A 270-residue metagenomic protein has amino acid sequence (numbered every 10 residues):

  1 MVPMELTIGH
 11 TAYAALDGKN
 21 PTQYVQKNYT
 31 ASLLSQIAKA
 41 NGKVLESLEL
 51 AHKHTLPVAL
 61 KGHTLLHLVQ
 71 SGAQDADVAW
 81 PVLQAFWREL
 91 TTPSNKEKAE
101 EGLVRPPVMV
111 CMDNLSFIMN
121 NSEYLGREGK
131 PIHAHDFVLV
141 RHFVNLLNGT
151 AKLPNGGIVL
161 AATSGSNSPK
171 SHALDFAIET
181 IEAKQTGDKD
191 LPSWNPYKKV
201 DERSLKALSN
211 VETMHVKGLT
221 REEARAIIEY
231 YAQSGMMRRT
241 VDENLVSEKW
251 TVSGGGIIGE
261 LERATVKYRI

Functional and structural regions predicted by a protein language model:
V2-K27, A31-S35, I178, K267-Y268: A short, basic N-terminal segment
V2-M4, V25-G156, P196, V241 (+1 more regions): Mid-core helix/loop region of P-loop NTP-binding domains shared across ATPases and GTPases
P3-N20, F143, V216-E223, Y231-M237: Compact beta-rich and alpha/beta scaffold cores in large eukaryotic transport/transcription complexes and associated
K19, S122-H135, K170-E179: Short, flexible/disordered intra-domain loops and linkers
S35, R105, M109, I181-G187 (+1 more regions): C-terminal alpha-helical "lid" subdomain
S116-F117, G165-P169, T220-R221: Conserved nucleotide-binding/hydrolysis micro-motifs of P-loop NTPases
H142-L160, D201-E212: A structural motif corresponding to the C-terminal end of an alpha-helix and its immediate exit/capping segment
N167-A207: Short regulatory helix/loop adjacent to the ATP-binding pocket of P-loop NTPases
